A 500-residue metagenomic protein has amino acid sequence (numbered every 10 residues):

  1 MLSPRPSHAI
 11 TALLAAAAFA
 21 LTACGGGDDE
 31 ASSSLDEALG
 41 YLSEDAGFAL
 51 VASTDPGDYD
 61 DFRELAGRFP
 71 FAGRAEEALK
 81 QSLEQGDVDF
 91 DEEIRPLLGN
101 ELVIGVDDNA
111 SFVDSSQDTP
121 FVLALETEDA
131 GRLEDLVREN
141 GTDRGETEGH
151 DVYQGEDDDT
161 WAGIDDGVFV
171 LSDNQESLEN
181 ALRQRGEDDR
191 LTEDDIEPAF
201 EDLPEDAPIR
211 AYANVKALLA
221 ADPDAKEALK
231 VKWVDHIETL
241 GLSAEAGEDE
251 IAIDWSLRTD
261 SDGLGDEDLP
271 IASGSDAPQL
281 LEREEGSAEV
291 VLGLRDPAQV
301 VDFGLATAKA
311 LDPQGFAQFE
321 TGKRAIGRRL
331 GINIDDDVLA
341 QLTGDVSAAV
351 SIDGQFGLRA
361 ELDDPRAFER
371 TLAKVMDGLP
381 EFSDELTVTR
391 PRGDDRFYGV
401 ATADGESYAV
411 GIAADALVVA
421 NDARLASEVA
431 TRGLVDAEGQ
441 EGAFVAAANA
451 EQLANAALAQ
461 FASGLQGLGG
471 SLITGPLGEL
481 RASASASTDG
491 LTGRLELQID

Functional and structural regions predicted by a protein language model:
M1-L13: Bacterial N-terminal signal peptides that target proteins for export
A15-A17: Hydrophobic helical h-region of N-terminal Sec-dependent signal peptides in bacterial secretory/periplasmic proteins
A20-A23: C-terminal motif of bacterial Sec signal peptides marking the signal peptidase cleavage site
G25-P120, L125-E156, E197-I237, G241 (+4 more regions): Structural boundary/hinge residues at secondary-structure and domain interfaces
E126-A130, D173-S177, L362-R366, D422-L425: Helix N-cap motif at beta-to-alpha junctions
T142-E146, T160-I164, S243-A244, L386-P391 (+2 more regions): Short, exposed beta-strand/loop patches in secreted or surface proteins that constitute
Q154-D222, A401-T474: A conserved glycine-rich beta-strand in the N-terminal activation segment of trypsin-fold
D489-D500: Short, low-complexity, Pro/Ser/Thr/Gly-rich segments in the mature regions of secreted, periplasmic
